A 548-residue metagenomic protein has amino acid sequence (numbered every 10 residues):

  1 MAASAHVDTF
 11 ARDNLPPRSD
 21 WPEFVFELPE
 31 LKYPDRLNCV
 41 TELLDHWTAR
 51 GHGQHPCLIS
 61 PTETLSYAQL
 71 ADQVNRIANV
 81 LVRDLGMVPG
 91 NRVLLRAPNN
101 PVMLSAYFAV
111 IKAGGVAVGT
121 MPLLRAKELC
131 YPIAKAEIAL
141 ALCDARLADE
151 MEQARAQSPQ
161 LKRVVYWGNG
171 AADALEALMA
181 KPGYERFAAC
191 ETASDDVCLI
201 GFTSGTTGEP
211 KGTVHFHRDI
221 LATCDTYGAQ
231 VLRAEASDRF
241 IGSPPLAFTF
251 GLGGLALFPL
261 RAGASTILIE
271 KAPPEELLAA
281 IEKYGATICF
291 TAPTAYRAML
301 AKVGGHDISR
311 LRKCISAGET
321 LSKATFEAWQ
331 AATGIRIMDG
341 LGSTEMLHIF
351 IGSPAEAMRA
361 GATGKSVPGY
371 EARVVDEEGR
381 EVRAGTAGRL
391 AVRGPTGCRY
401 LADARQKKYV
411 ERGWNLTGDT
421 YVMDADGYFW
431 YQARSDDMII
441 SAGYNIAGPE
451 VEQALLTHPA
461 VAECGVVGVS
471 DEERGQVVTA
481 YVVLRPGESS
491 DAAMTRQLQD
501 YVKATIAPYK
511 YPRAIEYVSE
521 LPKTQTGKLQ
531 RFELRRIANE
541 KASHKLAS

Functional and structural regions predicted by a protein language model:
M1-F10, K112-L178, G285, L484-P486: Structural core segment of the AMP-binding/adenylate-forming
E63-L65, V80-K127, P245, N445: Conserved AMP-binding/adenylate-forming
S66-A68, C198-A222: Conserved AMP-binding A3 loop
L124, A141-C143, C289, V392-G394 (+5 more regions): AMP-binding/adenylate-forming catalytic core of the ANL superfamily
Y166, A171, P182-F202, E209 (+1 more regions): Conserved pre-ATP/AMP-binding loop-to-beta segment of ANL
L221-R239, L246-I288, K302: Conserved AMP-binding/adenylation subdomain of ANL enzymes
R261, A286-T291, L300-R359, E371: Gly/Ser/Thr-rich phosphate-binding loop
K365-G369, R380-R412, Y444-I446: Conserved ATP/PPi-binding loop(s) of AMP-dependent carboxylate-activating enzymes
